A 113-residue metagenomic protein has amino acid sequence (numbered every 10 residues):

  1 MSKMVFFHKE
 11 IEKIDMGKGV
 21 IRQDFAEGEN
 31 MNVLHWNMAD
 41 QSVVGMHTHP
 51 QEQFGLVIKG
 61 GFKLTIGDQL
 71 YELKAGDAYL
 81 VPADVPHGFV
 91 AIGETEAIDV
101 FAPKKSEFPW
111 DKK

Functional and structural regions predicted by a protein language model:
M1-N30, W110-K113: A short, N-terminal "cap"/entry segment at the start of jelly-roll beta-barrel domains of the cupin/DSBH fold
N32-T48: Conserved short histidine dyad/triad with adjacent acidic residue
Q51-E52, L56-F62, G67: Glycine- and acidic-residue-biased ligand/ion/polar-headgroup-sensing regions
I58-K59, K74, G93: A cytosolic small-molecule/anion-sensing beta-strand core signal
G61-K63, L70, P86, E96: Structural motif
D68-A83: Short acidic-glycine-tyrosine-enriched beta hairpin
A83-E107: Ligand-binding loop in jelly-roll beta-barrel domains
